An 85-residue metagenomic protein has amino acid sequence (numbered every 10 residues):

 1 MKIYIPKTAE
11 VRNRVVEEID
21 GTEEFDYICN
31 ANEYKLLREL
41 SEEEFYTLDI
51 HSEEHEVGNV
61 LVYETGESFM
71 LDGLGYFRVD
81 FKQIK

Functional and structural regions predicted by a protein language model:
M1-N32: Extended boundary segments
V15-E18, Y27, L36-E39, G73 (+2 more regions): Residue-level detector of beta-propeller blades
T22-E64: Short, conserved turn/kink motifs that form compact alpha/beta structural patches or helix kinks used as
S52-K85: Short, compact, well-ordered microdomains
